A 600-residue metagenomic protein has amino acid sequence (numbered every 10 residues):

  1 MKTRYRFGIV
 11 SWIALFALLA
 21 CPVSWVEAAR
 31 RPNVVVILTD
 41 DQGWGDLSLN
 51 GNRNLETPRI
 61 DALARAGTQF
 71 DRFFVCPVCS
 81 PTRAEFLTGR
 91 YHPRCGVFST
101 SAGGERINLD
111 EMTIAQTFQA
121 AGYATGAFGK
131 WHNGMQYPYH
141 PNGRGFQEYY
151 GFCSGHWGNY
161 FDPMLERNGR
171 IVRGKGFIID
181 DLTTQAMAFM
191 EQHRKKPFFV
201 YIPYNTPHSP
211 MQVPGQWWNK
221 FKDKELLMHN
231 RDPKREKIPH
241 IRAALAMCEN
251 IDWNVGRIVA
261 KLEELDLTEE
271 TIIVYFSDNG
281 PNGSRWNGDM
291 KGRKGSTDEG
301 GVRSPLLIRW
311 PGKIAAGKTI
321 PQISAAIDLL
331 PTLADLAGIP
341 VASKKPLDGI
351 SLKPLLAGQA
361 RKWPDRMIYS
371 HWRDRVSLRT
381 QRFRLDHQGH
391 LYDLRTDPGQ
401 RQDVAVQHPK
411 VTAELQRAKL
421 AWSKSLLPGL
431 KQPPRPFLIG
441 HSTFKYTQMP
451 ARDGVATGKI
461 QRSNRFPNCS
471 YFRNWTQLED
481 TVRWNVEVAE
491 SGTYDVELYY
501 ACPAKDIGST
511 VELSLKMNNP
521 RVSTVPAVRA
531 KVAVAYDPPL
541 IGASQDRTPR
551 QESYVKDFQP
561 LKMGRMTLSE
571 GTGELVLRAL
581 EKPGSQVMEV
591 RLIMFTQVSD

Functional and structural regions predicted by a protein language model:
M1-F7: N-terminal secretory signal peptides that target proteins for export/translocation
R6, V23-S24: Intrinsic disorder/low-complexity segments in short proteins, especially the signal peptide and propeptide regions
V10-P22: Bacterial N-terminal signal peptides
A14, V26-H387, T396-A421, G429-P433 (+1 more regions): Formylglycine-dependent sulfatase
L336, T412, Q416-D600: Extracytoplasmic
